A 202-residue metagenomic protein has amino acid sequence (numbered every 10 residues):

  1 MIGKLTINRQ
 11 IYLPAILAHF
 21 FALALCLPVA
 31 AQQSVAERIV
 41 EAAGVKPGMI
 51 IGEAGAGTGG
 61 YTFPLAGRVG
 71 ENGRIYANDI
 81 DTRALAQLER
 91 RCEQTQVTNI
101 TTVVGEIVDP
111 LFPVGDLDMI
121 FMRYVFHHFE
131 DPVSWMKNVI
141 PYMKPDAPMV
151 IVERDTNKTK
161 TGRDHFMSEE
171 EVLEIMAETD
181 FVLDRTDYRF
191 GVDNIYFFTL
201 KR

Functional and structural regions predicted by a protein language model:
K46-M49, P110-I120: A short acidic, Gly/Pro-enriched loop at the edge of an enzyme's catalytic core that lines a small-molecule cofactor
G48-G57: Conserved class I S-adenosyl-L-methionine
G59-F63: Glycine-rich SAM-binding Motif I of class I
A66-G67, V133-P148: A short glycine-rich, Lys/Arg-flanked "PGG" loop and its adjoining helix->strand segment in the class I
L85, V150-I175: Conserved class I S-adenosyl-L-methionine
T95-I107: Conserved SAM-binding strand-loop segment of SAM-dependent methyltransferases
D118-V133: A short SAM/SAH-binding and catalytic strip from SAM-dependent methyltransferases
L173, T179, D184-R202: Core SAM-dependent methyltransferase catalytic element
